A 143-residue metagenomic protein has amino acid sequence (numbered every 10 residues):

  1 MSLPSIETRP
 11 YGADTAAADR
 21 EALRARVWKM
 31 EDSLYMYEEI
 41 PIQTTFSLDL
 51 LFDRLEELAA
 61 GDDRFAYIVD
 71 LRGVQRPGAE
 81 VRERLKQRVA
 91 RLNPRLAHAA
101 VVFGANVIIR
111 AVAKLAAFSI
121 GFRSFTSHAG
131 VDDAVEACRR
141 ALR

Functional and structural regions predicted by a protein language model:
S2-R143: Amphipathic, Lys/Arg-enriched alpha-helical "gate/interface" segment within cytosolic domains that mediates
